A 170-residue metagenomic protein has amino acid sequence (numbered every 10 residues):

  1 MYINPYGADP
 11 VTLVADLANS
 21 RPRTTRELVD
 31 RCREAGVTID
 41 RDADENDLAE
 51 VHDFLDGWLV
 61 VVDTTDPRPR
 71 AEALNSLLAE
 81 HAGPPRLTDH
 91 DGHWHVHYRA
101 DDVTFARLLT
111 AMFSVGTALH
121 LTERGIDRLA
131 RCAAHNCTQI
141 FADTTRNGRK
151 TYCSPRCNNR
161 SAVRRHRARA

Functional and structural regions predicted by a protein language model:
M1-D143: Short helix-coil boundary/hinge micro-motifs
D143, N159, V163: Short, non-ligating residues that shape and space the ligands of small metal-coordination modules and catalytic
G148-N158: Cysteine-rich micro-motifs
R165-A170: Contiguous alpha-helical segments
